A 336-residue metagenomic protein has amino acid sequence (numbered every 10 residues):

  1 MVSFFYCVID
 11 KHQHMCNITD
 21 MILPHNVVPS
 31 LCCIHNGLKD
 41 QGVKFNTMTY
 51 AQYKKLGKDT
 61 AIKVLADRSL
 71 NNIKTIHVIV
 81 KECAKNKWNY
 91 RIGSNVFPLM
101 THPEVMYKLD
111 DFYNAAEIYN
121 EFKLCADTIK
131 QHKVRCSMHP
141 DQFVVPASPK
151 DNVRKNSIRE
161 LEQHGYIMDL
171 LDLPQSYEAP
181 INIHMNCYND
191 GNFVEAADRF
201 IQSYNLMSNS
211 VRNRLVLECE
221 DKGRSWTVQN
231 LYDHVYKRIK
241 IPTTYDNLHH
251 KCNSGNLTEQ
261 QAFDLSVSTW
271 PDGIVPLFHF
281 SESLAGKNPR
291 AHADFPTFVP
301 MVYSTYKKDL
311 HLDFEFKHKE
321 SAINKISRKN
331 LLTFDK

Functional and structural regions predicted by a protein language model:
F4-K11, N17: Short, positively charged and aromatic/hydrophobic N-terminal segments
C16-R135, V144-I158, E162-L173, Y177 (+6 more regions): Alpha/beta catalytic barrel-like cores
C136, T243-D246: Residue-level marker for buried hydrophobic side chains located in beta-strands that build the well-ordered beta-sheet
A179-E195, A285, P289: Glycine-rich phosphate-binding "P-loop"
C187-Y204, V211, L215-L217: Multi-pass alpha-helical transmembrane bundles in non-GPCR membrane proteins that perform intramembrane catalysis
G223-S225, L248-S254: Short acidic, Gly/Ser-rich segments with clustered Asp/Glu that frequently serve as metal-coordination loops in enzyme
